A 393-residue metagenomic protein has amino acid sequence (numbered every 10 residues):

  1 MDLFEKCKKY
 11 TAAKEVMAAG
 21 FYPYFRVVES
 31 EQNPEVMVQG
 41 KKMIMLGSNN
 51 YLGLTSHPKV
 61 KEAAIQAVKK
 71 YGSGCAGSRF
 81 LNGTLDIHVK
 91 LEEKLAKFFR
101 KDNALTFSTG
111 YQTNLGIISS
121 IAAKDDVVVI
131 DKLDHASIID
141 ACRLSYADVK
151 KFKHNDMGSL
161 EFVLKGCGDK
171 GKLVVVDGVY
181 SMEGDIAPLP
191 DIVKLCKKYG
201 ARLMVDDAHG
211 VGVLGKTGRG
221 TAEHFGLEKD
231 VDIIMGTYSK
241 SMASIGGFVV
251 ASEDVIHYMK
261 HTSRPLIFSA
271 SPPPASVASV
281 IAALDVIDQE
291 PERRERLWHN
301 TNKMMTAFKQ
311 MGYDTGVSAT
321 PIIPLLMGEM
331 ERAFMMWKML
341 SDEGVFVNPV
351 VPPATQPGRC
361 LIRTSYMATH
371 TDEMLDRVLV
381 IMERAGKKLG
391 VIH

Functional and structural regions predicted by a protein language model:
L3, P58, E62-Q66, K70 (+3 more regions): PLP-dependent enzyme catalytic core of the Aspartate aminotransferase-like
F4-Y71, A201: N-terminal "arm"/small-domain region of PLP-dependent enzymes with the aminotransferase-like
S78-N82, E92-G116: Short loop-beta-helix segment that forms the pyridoxal 5′-phosphate
I117-A136: Conserved PLP-anchoring active-site segment centered on the Schiff-base-forming lysine
K150-V205: Active-site phosphate-binding strand-loop segment of PLP-dependent enzymes
Y199-R202, H209, L214-A319: Active-site C-terminal subdomain of aminotransferase-like
E295-G344, A354, G358-R359, Y366-A368: Conserved PLP-binding catalytic core of the aspartate aminotransferase-like
